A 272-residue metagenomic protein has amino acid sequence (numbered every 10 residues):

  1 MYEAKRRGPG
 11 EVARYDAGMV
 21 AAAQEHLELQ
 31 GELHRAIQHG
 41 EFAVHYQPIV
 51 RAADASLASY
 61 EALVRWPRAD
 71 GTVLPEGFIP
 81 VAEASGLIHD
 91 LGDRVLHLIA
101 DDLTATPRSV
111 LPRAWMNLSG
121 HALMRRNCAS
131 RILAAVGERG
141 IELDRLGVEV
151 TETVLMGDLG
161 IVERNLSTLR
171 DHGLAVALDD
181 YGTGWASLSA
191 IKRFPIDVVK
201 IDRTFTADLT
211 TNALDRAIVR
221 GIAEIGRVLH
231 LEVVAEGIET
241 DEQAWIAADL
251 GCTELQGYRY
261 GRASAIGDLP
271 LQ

Functional and structural regions predicted by a protein language model:
M1-D16, E32-A43, V234, E254-Q256: Catalytic/regulatory signature loops of cyclic-dinucleotide turnover enzymes and related class III nucleotidyl cyclases
Y2-R6, R35, T104-A105, D171 (+1 more regions): Regular, well-ordered alpha-helical segments
P9, F42, L87, I141 (+3 more regions): Short glycine/serine/threonine/alanine-rich loop segments
A13, H34, E163, S167-R170 (+1 more regions): Signal-transmission coiled-coil "S-helix" linker that connects upstream sensory/regulatory modules
A17-A21, E25-E142, T153-V154, S167-T168 (+3 more regions): Bacterial c-di-GMP phosphodiesterase EAL domain
A52, S56, A69, D102 (+3 more regions): EAL-family c-di-GMP phosphodiesterase catalytic domain
